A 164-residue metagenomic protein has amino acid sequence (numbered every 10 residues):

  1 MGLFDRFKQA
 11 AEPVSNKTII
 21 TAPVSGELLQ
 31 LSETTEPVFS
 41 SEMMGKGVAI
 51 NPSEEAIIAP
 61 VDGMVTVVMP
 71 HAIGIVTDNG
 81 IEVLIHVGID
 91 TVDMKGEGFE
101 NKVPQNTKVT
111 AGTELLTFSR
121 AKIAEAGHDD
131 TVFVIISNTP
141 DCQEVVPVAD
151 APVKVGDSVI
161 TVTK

Functional and structural regions predicted by a protein language model:
G2-K164: Contiguous, well-folded functional domains in the mature portion of proteins
